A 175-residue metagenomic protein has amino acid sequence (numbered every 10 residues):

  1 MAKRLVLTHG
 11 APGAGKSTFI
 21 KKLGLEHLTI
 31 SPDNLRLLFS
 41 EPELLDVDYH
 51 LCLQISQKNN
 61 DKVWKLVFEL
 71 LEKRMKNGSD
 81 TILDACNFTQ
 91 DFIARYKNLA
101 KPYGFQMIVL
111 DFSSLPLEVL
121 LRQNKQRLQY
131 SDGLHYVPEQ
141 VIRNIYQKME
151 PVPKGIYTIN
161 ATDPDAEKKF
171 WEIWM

Functional and structural regions predicted by a protein language model:
A2-H9, A14-T18, K22-L28, S114-M175: Conserved GTP-binding G-domain of TRAFAC-class P-loop NTPases and closely related GTPase folds
A14-S79: Conserved substrate/cofactor phosphate-moiety recognition/catalytic segment in nucleotide-dependent phosphotransferases
K22, K73, L99-P102, K148: Alpha-helical scaffold elements within enzyme catalytic domains, especially in hydrolases
G24-L25, K76, P102-G104, P153: Short, well-ordered coil/turn elements that cap or connect secondary structure elements
L35, A85-N87: Conserved Walker B
Q57-F68, Q90, E139-Y146: Amphipathic alpha-helical transducer elements in NTP-driven molecular machines
N87-Q129: ATP-dependent NMP and nucleoside kinases share a basic, alpha-helical "lid"
